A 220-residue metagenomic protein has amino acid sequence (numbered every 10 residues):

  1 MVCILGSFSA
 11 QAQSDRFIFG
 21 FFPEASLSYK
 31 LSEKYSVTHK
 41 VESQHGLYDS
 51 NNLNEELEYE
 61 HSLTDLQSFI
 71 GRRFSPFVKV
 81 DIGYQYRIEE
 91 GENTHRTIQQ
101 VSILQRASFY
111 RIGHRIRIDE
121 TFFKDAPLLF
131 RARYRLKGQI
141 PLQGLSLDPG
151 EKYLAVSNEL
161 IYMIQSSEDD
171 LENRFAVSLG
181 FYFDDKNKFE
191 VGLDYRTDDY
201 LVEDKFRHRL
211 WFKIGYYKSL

Functional and structural regions predicted by a protein language model:
M1-D15, L220: Bacterial Sec-dependent N-terminal signal peptides
Q13-F74: Start-of-domain marker
F17-F21, S62-T64, N93-T97, A126-Y134 (+2 more regions): Residues that define the transmembrane beta-barrel architecture of outer-membrane proteins
Y29, R72, I103-Q105, I140-L142 (+2 more regions): Residue-level signature of outer-membrane beta-barrel architecture
E33-K34, F77, G91, R106-R111 (+2 more regions): Short loop/turn motifs that connect adjacent beta-strands in outer-membrane beta-barrel proteins
V37-H39, V78-I82, Y110-I116, A132 (+3 more regions): Transmembrane beta-strands of outer-membrane beta-barrel proteins
V41-L47, Y84-E90, Q105-F109, I118-F122 (+4 more regions): Transmembrane beta-strands of outer-membrane beta-barrel pores
V101, H208-L220: Outer-membrane beta-barrel "beta-signal"
